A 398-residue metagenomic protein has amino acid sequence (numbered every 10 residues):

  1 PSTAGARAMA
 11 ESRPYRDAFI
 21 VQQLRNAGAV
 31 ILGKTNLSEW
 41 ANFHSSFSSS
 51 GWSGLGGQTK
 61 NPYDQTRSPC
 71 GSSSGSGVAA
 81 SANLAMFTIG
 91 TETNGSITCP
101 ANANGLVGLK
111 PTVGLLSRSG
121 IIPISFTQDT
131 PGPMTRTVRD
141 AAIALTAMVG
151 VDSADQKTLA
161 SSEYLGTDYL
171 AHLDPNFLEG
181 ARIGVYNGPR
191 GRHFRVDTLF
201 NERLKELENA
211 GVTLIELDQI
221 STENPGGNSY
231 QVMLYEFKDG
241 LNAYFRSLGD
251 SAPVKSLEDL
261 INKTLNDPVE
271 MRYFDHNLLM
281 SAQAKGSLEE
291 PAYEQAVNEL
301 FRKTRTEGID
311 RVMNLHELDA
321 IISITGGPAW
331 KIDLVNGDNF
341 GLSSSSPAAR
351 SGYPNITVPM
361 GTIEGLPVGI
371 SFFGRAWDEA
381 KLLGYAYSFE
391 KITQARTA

Functional and structural regions predicted by a protein language model:
P1-N94, T112, R136, M313-L315: Gly/Ser-rich catalytic/binding loops embedded in alpha/beta enzyme cores
P1-R7, H172-Y186, Y235-R305, P359-P367: Short helix-loop capping/hinge segments that flank enzyme active sites or metal/cofactor-binding pockets
S2-E11, H193-F194, W330-D338: Glycine/threonine-rich flexible loop motifs
T3-A4, G33-L37, I89-T93, T112 (+5 more regions): Active-site-proximal beta-strand/loop segments in catalytic clefts of secreted hydrolases
A4-A6, T59-D64, S72, I122-T130 (+2 more regions): Flexible glycine/proline-enriched surface loops and loop-helix/loop-strand junctions
N26, V30, A85, L278-A398: Glycine-rich, small-residue loops and helix-cap segments that act as flexible hinges at active-site edges
N26, V30, S81-G184, N201-E206 (+2 more regions): Structural helix-boundary/capping segments
T137-T167, R190-N224, L234-E236, N242-N266: Acidic-enriched catalytic cores of C-N bond-cleaving enzymes acting on peptides and small amides
